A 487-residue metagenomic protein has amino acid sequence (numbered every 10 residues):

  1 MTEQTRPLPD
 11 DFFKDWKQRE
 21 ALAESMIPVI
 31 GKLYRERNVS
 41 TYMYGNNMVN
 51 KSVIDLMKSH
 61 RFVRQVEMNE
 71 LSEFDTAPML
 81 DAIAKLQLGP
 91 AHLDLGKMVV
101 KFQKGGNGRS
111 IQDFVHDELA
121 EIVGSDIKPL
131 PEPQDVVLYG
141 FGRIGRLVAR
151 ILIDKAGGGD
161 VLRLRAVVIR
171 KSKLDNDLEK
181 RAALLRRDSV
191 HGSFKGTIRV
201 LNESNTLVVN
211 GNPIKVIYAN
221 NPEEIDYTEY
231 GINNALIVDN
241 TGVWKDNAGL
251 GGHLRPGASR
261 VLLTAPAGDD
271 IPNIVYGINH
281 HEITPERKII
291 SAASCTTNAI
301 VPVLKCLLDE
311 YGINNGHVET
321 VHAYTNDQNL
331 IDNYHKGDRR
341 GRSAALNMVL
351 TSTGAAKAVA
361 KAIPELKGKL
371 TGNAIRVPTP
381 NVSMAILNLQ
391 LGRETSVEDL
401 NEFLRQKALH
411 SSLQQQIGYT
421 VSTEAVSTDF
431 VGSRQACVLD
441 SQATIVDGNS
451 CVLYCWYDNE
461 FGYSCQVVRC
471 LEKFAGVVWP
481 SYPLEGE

Functional and structural regions predicted by a protein language model:
T2-M57, E310-G312, G316-L439, A443-N449: C-terminal substrate-binding/catalytic lobe of Rossmann-fold NAD(P)-dependent dehydrogenases
T2-N329, G337, R469-C470, S481: N-terminal Rossmann-like NAD(P) cofactor-binding subdomain of oxidoreductases, focused on the glycine-rich
F74, Y139, R143, I232 (+11 more regions): Conserved active-site and cofactor/substrate-binding residues in soluble primary-metabolism enzymes
D81-S110, V431-E487: NAD(P)-dependent Rossmann-like dehydrogenase/reductase catalytic/cofactor-binding core
R165-V167, A265, Q414-T423, S481-E487: A generic structural motif
I169, L389-L391, C455-Y457: Short beta-strand-to-loop capping motifs
N221, V243, G268, A323 (+4 more regions): Short, glycine-/Ser/Thr-/acidic-enriched flexible segments
